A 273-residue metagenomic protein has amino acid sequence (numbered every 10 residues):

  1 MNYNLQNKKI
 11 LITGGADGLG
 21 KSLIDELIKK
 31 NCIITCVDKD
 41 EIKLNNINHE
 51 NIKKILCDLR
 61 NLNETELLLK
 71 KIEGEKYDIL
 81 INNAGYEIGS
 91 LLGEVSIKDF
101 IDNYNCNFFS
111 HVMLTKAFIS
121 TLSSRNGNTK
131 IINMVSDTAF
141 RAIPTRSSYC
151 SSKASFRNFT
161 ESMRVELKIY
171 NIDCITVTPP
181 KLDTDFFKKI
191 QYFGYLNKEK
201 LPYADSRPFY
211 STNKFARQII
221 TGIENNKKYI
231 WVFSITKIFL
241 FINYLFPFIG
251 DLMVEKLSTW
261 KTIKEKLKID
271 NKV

Functional and structural regions predicted by a protein language model:
A16-D17: Conserved glycine-rich cofactor-binding loop
N83-I88: Conserved NAD(P)H cofactor-binding loop of Rossmann-fold oxidoreductase domains
L91-L92, S96-Y104: Substrate-binding pocket helix/loop in short-chain dehydrogenase/reductase
T115, S152: Active-site helix of classical SDR
S136: Residue(s) in the substrate-gating loop at a strand-loop-helix junction that position the organic substrate next
I143-S147: Active-site loop immediately N-terminal to the catalytic Tyr-X3-Lys motif of short-chain dehydrogenase/reductase
I169-S234: SDR active-site lid
